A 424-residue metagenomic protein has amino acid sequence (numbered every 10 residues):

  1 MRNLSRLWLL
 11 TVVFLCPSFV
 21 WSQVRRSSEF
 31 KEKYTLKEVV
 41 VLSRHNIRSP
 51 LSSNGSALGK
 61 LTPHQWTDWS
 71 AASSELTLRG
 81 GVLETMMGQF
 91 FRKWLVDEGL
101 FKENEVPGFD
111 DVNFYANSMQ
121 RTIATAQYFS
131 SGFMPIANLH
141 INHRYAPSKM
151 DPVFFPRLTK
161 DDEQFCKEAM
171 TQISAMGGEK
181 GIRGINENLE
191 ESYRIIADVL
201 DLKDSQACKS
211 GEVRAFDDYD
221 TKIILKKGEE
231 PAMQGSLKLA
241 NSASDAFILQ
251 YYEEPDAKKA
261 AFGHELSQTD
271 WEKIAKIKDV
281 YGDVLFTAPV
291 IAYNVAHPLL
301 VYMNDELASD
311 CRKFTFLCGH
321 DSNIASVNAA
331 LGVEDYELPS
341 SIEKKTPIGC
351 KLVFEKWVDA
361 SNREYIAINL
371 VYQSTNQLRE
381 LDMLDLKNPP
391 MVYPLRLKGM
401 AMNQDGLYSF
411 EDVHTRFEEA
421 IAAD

Functional and structural regions predicted by a protein language model:
M1-V24: Bacterial Sec-dependent N-terminal signal peptides
Q23-D111, N117-T315, G319-D424: Signature for phosphate-centric chemistry
